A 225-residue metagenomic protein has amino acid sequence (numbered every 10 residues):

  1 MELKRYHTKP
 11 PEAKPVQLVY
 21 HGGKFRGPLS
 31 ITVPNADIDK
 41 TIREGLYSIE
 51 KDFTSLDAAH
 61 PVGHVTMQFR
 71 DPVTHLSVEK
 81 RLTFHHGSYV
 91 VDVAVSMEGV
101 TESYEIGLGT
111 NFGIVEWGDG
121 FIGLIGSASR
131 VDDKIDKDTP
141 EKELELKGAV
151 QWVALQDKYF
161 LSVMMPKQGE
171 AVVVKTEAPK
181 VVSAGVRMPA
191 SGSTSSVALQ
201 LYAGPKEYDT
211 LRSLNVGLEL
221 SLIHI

Functional and structural regions predicted by a protein language model:
M1-S221: Soluble non-transmembrane domains of integral membrane proteins
I223-I225: Conserved small/polar residues in nucleotide/adenosyl-binding loops
